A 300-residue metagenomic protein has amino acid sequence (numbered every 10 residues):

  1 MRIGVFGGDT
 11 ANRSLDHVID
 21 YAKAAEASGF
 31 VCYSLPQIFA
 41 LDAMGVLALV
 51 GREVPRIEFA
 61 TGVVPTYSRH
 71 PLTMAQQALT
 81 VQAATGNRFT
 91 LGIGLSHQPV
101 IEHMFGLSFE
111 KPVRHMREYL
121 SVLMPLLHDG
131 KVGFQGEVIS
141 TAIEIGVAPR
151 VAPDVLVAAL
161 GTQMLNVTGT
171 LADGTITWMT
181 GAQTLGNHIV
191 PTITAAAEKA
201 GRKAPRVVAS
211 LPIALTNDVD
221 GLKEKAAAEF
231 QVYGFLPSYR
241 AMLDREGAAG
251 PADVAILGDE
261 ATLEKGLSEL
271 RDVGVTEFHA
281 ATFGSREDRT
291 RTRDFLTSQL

Functional and structural regions predicted by a protein language model:
M1-L300: Active-site-adjacent structural elements that line small-molecule/cofactor binding pockets in enzymes
